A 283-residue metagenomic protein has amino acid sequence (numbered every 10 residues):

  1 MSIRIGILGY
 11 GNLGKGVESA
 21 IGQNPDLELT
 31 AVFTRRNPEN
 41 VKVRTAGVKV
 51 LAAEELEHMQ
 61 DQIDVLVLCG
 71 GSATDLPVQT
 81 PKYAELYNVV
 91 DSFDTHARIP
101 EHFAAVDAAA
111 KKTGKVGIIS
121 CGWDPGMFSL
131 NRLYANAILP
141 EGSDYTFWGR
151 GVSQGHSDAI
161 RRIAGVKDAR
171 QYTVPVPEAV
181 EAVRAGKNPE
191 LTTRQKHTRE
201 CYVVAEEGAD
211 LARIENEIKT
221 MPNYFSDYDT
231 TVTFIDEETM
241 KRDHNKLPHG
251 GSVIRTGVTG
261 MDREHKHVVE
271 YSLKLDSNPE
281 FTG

Functional and structural regions predicted by a protein language model:
R4, N24-L29, R35-L56, V152-T282: C-terminal substrate-binding/catalytic lobe of Rossmann-fold NAD(P)-dependent oxidoreductases
R4-V17: Glycine-rich adenosine-cofactor-binding loop
G11-L13, A73, H96-I99, S120-S129 (+3 more regions): Gly/Ser/Thr-rich loops at beta-strand to alpha-helix junctions that form or flank small-molecule/cofactor-binding
L56-V65, A73-S92: Rossmann-fold NAD(P) dinucleotide-binding segment
D91-S92, G117-C121, F147, R170-Q171: General beta-strand structural signal in soluble alpha/beta enzymes
F93-G117: Rossmann-fold NAD(P)-binding glycine/threonine-rich loop
K111-N136: Short alpha-helices
M127-S143, D158-D168: Oxidoreductase and adenylate-handling cofactor-binding alpha/beta cores
